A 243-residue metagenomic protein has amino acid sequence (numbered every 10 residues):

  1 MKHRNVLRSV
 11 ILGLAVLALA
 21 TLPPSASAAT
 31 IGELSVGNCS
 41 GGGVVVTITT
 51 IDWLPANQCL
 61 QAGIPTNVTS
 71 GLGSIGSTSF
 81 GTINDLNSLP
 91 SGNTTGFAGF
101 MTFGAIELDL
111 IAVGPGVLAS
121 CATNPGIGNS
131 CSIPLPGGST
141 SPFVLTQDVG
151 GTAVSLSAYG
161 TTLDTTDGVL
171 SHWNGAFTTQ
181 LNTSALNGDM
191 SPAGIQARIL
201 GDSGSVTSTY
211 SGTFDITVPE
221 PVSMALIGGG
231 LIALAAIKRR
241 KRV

Functional and structural regions predicted by a protein language model:
M1-V6: N-terminal secretory signal peptides that target proteins for export/translocation
L7-I31, S205-I237: Short, threonine-centered small-residue motifs that mark membrane-proximal processing/anchoring sites and TM-junction
S25-P90, D189-T217: N-terminal segment immediately downstream of the Sec signal-peptide cleavage site in secreted/extracellular proteins
A29, Q147-T152, L163-D167, T217 (+1 more regions): Gram-negative outer-membrane beta-barrel domains
G32, V154-A158, W173-G175, Y210-G212: Hydrophobic residues positioned within well-ordered beta-strands of beta-sheet architectures
V46-D164: Predominantly extracellular/secreted and cell-surface proteins with exposed, flexible low-complexity segments
T161-A176: Short, cysteine-centered beta-strand-loop-beta hairpins and adjacent loop/turn segments enriched in charged/polar
R240-V243: Short, charged juxtamembrane terminal tails flanking transmembrane helices
